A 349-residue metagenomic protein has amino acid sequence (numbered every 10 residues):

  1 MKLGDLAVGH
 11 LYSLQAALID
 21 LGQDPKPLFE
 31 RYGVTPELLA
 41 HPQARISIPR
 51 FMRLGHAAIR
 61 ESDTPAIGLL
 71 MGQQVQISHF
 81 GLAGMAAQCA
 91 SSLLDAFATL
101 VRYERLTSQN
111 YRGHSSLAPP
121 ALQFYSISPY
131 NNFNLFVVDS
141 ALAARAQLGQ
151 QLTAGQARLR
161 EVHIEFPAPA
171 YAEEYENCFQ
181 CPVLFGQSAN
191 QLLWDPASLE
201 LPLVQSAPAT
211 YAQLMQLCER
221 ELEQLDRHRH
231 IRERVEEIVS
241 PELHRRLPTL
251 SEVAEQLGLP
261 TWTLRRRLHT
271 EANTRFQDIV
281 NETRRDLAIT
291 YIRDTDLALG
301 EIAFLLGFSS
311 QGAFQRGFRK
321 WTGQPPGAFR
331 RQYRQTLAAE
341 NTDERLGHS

Functional and structural regions predicted by a protein language model:
M1-L122: N-terminal low-complexity or simple alpha-helical regulatory segments that function as activation/interaction modules
L6, D20, F133, V137 (+2 more regions): Short, contiguous, pocket-lining structural segments that sit at or immediately flank catalytic/ligand-binding sites
R31-T35, E165, Q256, L305: Short acidic/histidine-centered micro-motifs embedded in hydrophobic/aromatic stretches that mark compact functional
G55, F97, L142-R145, C218 (+1 more regions): Hydrophobic alpha-helical core bundles mediating ligand binding, dimerization, or RNAP-core interactions
G81-A87, I127-N131, L199-E200, R220-L222: Short hinge/gating elements
R112, S116-L201: DNA-contacting interfaces and partner/effector-binding or oligomerization modules in DNA-centric proteins
P169-A170, E174-S349: Extended mid-to-C-terminal alpha-helical interaction segments
